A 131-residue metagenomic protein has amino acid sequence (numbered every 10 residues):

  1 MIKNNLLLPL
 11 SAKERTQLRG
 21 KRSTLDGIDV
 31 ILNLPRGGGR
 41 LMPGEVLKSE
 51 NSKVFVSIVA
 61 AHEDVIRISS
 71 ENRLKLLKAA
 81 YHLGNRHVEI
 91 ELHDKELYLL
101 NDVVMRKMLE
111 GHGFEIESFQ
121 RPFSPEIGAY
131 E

Functional and structural regions predicted by a protein language model:
M1-N5, T24-G27, L99-E131: Helix-rich terminal scaffold detector
M1-R40: Intrinsically disordered, low-complexity, positively charged segments
I2-N5, E71-H112: Glycine- and charge-enriched low-complexity intrinsically disordered segments
T24-D26, A60-H62, I90-H93: Short glycine-enriched loop/turn motifs at secondary-structure junctions
R40-M42, L47: Short, well-ordered loop/turn sites that connect or cap secondary structure elements
V56-S70: Short glycine-/aliphatic-rich beta-strand segments at the starts of folded cytosolic domains
I58, L92, I116-F119: General beta-strand structural signal in soluble alpha/beta enzymes
